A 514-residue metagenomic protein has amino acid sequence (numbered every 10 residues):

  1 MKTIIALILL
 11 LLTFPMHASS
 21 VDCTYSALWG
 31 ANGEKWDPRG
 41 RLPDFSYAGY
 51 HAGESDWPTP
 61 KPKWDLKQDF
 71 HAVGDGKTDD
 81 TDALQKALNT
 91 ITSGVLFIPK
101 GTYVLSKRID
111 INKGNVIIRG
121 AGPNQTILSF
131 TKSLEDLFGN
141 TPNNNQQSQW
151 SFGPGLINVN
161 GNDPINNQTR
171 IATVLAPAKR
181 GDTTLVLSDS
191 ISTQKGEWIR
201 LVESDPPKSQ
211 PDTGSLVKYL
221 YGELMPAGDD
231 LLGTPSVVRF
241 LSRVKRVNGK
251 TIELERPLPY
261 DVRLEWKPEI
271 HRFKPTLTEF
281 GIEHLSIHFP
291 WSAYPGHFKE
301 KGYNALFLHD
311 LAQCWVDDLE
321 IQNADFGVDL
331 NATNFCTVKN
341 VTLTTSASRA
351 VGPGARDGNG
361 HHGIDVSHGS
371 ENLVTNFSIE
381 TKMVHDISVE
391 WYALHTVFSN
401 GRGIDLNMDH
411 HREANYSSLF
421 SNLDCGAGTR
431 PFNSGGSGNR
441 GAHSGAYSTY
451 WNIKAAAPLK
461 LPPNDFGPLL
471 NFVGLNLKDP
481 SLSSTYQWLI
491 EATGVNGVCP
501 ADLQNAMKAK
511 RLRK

Functional and structural regions predicted by a protein language model:
M1-I8: Sec-dependent signal peptide recognition, specifically the positively charged N-region followed immediately by
T13-P15: N-terminal signal peptide c-region/cleavage motif recognized by signal peptidases
A18-P99, L105-P295, L470-K514: Extracellular "leader-to-stem" segments immediately downstream of a signal peptide or signal-anchor in secreted/lumenal
F97, D110, R200, R243 (+9 more regions): Structured core elements
R108-I111, Q125-N140, S148-G161, H271-P275 (+8 more regions): Glycine-rich beta-solenoid repeat tracts in large extracellular/virion proteins
N115, N124, T278-F289, A312-N323 (+7 more regions): Right-handed parallel beta-helix
P164-T169, P177-G181, E197, D205-L241 (+3 more regions): Right-handed parallel beta-helix
T396-K514: Gly/Ser/Thr/Ala-enriched C-terminal appendages of enzymes
